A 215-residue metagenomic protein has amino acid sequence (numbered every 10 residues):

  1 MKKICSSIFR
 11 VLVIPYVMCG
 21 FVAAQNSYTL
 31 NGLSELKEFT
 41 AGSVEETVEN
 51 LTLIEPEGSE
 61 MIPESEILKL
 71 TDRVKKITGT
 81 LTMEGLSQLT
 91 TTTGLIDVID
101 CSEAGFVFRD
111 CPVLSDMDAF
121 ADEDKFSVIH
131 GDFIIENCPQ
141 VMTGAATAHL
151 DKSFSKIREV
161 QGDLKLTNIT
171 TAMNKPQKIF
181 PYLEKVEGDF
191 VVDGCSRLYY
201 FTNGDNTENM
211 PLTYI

Functional and structural regions predicted by a protein language model:
M1-T29: Bacterial Sec-dependent N-terminal signal peptides
N26-L33, E49-I62, I77-Q88, I96-V113 (+4 more regions): Concave beta-strand-loop units of leucine-rich repeat
L36-F39, I67, K152: Disulfide-braced loops of extracellular cysteine-rich modules
L183: ATP-binding pocket architecture of kinase catalytic cores
